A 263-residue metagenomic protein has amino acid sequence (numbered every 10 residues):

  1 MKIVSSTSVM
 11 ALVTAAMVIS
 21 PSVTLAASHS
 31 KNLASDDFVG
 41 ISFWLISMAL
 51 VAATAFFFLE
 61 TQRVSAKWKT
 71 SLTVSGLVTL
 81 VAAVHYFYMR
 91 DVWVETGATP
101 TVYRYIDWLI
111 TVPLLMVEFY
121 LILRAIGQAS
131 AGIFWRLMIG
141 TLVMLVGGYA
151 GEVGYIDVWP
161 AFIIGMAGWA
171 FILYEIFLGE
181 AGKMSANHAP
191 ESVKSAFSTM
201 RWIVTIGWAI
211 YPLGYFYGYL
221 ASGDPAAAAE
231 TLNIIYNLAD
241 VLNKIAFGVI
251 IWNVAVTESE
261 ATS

Functional and structural regions predicted by a protein language model:
M1-A26: N-terminal secretory/membrane targeting signals
S22-R104, Y120-S263: Polytopic alpha-helical membrane-helix bundles and their juxtamembrane interface segments in multi-pass membrane
L114-E118: Ordered, amphipathic secondary-structure segments that act as subunit-interaction surfaces in large macromolecular
